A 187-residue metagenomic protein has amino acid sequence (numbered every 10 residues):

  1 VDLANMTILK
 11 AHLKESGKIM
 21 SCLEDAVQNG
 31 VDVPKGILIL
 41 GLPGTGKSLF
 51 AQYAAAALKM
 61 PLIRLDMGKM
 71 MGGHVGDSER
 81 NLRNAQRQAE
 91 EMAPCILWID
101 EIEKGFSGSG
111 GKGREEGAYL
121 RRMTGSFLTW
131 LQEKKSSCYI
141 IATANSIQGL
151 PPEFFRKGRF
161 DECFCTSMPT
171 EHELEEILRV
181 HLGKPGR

Functional and structural regions predicted by a protein language model:
L3-R187: Walker A/P-loop NTP-binding motif of AAA+ ATPase domains
